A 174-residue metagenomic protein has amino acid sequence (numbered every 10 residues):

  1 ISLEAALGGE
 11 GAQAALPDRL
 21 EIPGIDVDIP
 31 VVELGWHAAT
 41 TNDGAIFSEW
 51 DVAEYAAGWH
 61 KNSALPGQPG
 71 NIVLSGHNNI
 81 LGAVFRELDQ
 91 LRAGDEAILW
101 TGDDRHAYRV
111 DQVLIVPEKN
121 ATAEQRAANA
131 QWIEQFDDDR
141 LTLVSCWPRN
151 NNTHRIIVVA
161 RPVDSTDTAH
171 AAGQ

Functional and structural regions predicted by a protein language model:
I1-Q174: Solvent-exposed, non-transmembrane regions of membrane-associated and secreted proteins
